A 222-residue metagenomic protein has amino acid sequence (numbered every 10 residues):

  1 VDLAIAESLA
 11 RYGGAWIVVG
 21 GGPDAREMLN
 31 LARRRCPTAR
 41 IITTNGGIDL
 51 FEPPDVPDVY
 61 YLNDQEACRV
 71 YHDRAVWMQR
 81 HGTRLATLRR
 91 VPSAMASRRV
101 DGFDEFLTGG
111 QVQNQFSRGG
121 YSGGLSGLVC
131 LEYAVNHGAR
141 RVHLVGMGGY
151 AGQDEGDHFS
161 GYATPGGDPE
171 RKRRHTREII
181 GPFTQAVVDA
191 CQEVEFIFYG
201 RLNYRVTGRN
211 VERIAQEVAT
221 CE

Functional and structural regions predicted by a protein language model:
V1-E222: Metal-ion/cofactor- or nucleotide/acyl-coenzyme-handling active-site neighborhoods
